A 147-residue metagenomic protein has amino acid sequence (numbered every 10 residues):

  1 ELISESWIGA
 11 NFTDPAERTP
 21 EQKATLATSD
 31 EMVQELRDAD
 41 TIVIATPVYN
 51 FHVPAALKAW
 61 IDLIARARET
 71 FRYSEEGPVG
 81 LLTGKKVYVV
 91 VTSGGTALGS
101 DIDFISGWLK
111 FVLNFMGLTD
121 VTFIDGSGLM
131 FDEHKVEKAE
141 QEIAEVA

Functional and structural regions predicted by a protein language model:
E1-T46, F51-D62, R66, Q141-A147: N-terminal beta1-alpha1-beta2 submodule of the flavodoxin-like/Rossmannoid cofactor-binding fold
I8, G77-P78, D120: Glycine-rich, flexible loop/turn motifs
E35-D40, K85, M116-V121: A structural motif corresponding to the C-terminal end of an alpha-helix and its immediate exit/capping segment
I44, V87-V89, F123: Structural beta-sheet core signal
V48, S93, S127: Residue-level signal for short, function-critical loop segments
R68-F71: Short catalytic/binding micro-motifs of nucleotide second-messenger systems
Y73-M116: Short, glycine-/small-residue-rich phosphate/pyrophosphate-handling segment
G99-A147: Glycine-rich phosphate/pyrophosphate-binding loop and the adjoining helix
